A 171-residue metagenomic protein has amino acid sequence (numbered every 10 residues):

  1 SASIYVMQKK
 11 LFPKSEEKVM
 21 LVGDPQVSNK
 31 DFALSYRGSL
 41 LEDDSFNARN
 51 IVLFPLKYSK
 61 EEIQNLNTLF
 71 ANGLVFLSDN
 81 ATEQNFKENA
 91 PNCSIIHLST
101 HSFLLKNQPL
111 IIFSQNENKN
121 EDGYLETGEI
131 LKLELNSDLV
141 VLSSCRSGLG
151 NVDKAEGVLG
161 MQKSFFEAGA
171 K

Functional and structural regions predicted by a protein language model:
S1-K171: Catalytic cores of enzymes
